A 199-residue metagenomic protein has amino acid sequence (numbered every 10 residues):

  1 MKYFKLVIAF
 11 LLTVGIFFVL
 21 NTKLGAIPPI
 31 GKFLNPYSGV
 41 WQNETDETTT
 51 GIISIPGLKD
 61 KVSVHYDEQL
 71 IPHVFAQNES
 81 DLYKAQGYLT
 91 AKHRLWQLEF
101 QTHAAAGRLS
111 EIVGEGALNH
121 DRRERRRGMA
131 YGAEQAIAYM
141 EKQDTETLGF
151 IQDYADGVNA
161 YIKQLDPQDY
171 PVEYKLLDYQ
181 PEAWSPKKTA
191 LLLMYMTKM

Functional and structural regions predicted by a protein language model:
Y3-F10, G15-M199: Substrate-recognition/specificity elements adjacent to catalytic centers across diverse enzyme folds
